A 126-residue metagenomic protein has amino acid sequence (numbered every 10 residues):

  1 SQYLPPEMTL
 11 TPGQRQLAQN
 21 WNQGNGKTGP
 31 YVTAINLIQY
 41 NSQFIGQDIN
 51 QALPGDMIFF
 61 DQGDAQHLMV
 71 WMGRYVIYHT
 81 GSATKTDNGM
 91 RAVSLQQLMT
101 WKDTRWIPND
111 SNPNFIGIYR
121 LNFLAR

Functional and structural regions predicted by a protein language model:
Q2-R91: ...with weaker cross-activation on analogous glycine-rich loops/strands in unrelated enzymes
T80, G89-R126: Low-complexity, Gly/Ser/Thr/Pro-rich intrinsically disordered linker/tail segments
